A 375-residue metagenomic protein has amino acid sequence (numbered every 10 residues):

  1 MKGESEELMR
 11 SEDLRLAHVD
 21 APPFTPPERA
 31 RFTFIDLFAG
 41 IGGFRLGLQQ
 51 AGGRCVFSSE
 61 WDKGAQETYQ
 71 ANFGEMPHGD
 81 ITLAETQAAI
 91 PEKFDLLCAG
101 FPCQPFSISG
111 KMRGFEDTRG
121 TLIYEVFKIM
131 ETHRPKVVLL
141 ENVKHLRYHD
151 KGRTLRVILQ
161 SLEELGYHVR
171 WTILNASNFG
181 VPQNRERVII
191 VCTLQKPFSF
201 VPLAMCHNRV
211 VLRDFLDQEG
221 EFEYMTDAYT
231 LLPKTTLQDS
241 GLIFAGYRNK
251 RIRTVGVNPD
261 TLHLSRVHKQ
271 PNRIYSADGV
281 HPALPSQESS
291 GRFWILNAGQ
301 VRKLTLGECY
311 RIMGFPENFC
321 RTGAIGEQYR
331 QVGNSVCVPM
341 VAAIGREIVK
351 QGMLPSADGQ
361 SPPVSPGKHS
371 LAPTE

Functional and structural regions predicted by a protein language model:
M1-C55, S161-L165, I173, Q183 (+1 more regions): S-adenosyl-L-methionine-dependent DNA methyltransferase catalytic core
K2-V137, K144-R156, E163: Core alpha/beta nucleotide-donor-binding catalytic domains of modification enzymes
H78, Y167-N178: Conserved S-adenosyl-L-methionine
A89-I90, G180-Q183: Short glycine-biased active-site loop of nucleotidyltransferases that positions the nucleotide triphosphate and helps
G110, N142-K144, E288, I325: Short, histidine-centered active-site or binding-site loop motifs used for metal coordination, general acid-base
V137-V143, T172, T322: Short beta-strands and strand-loop turn motifs
K144-H145, A176-F179, Q195-P197: Short acidic/polar capping segments at secondary-structure boundaries
